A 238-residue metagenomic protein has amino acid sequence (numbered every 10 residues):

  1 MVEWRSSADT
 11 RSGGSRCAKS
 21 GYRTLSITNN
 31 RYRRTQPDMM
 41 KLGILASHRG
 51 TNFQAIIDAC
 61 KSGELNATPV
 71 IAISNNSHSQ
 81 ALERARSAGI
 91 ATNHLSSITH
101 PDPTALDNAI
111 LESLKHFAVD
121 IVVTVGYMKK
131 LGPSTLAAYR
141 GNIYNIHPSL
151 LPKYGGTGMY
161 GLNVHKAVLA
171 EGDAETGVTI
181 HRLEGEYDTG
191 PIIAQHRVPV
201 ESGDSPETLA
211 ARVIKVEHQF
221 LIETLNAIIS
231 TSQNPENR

Functional and structural regions predicted by a protein language model:
D9-G13, A18-R23: N-terminal polybasic/positive-inside topogenic patches
Y22-R238: One-carbon transfer enzymes
